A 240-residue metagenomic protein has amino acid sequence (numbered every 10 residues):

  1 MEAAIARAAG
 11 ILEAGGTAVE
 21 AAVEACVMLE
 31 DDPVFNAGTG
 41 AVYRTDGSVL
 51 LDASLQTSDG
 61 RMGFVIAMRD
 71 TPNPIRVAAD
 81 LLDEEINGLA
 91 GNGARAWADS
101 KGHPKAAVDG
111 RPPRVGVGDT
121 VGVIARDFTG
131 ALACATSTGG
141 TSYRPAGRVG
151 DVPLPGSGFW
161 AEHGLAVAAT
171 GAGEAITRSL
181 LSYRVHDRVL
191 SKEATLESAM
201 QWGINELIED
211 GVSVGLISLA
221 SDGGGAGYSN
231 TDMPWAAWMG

Functional and structural regions predicted by a protein language model:
M1-G240: Alpha/propeptide regions of enzymes that mature by internal proteolysis
